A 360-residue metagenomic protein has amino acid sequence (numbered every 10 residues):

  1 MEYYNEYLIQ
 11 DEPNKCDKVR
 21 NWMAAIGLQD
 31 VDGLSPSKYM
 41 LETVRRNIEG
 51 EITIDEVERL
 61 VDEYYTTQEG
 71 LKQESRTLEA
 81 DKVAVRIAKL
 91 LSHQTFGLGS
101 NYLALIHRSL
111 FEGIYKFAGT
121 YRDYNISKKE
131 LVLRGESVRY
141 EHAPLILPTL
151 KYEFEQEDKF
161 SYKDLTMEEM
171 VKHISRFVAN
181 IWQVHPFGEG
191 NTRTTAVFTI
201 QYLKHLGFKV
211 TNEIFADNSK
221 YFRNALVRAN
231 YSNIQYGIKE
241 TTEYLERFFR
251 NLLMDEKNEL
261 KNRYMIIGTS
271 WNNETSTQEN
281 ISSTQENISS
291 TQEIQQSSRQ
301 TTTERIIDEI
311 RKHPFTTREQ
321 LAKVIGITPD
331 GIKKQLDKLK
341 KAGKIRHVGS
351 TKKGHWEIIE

Functional and structural regions predicted by a protein language model:
M1-E360: FIC/Doc superfamily catalytic core
